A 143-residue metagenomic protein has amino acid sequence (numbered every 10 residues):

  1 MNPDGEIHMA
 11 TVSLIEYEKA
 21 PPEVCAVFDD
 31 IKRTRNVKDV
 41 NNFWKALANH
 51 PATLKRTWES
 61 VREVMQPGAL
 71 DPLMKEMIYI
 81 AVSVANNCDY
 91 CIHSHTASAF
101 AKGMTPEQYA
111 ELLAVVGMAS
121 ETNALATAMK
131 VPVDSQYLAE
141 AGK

Functional and structural regions predicted by a protein language model:
N2-K143: Hydrophobic alpha-helical segments
